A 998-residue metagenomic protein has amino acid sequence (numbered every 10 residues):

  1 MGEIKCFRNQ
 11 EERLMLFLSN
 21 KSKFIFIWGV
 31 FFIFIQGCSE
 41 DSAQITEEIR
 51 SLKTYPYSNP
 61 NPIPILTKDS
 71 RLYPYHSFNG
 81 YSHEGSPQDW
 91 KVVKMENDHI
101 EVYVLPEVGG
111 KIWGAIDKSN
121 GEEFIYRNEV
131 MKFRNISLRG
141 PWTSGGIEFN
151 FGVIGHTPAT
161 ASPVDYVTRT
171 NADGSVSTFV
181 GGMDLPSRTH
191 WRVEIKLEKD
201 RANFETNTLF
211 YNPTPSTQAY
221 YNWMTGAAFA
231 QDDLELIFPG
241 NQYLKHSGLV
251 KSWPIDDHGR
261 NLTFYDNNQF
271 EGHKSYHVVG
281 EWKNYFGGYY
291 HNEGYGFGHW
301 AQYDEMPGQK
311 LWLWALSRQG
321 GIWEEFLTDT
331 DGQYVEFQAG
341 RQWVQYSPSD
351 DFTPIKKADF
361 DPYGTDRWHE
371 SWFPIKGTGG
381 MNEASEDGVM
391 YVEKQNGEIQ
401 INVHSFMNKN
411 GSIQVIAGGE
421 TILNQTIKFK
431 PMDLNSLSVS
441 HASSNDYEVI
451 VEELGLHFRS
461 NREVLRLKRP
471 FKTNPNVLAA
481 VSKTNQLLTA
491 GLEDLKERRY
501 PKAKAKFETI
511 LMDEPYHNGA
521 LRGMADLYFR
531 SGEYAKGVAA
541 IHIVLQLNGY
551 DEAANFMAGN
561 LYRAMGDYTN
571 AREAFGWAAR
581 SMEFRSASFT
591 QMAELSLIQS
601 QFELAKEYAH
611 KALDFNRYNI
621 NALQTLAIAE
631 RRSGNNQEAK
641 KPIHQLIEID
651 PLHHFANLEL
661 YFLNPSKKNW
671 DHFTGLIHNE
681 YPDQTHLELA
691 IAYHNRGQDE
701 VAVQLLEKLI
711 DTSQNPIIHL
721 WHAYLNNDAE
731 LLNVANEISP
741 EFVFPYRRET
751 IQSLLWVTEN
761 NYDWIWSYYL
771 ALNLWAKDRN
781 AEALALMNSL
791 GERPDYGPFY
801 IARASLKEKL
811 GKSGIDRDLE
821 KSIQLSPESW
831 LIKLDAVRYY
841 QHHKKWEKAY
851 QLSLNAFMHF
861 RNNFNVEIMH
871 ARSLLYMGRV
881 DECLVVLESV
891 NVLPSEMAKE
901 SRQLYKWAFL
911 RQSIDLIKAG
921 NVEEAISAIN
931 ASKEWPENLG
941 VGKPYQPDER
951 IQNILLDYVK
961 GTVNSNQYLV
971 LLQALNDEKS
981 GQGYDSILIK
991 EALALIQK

Functional and structural regions predicted by a protein language model:
R50-Y55, V93, V108-G114, A202 (+2 more regions): A contiguous, surface-exposed recognition patch within enzymatic or periplasmic domains that forms
P62-Q88, V92-E96, S144-A202, I322-A358 (+1 more regions): Extended, loop-rich substrate-binding clefts of extracytoplasmic carbohydrate-active enzymes
M95-E96, V102-G121, V180-Q231, H369-E370: Acidic, contiguous internal or C-terminal segments within carbohydrate-active enzymes that form a structured patch used
M381-S482, H654-N657, L663-S666, Y724-W756: Long, contiguous interaction/recruitment modules in multidomain scaffold/adaptor proteins
D513, L547, S581, F615 (+11 more regions): Structural marker of alpha-solenoid helical repeat scaffolds
A520, A554, S588, A622 (+11 more regions): TPR alpha-solenoid repeat register
